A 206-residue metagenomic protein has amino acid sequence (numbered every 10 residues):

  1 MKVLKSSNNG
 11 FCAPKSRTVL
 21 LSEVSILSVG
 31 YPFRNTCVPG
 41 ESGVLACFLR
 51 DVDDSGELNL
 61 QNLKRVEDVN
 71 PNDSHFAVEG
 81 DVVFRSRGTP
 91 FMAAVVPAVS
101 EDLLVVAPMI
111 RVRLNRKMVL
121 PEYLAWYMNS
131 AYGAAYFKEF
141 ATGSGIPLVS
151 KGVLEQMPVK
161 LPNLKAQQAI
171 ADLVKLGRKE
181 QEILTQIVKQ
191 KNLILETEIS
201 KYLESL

Functional and structural regions predicted by a protein language model:
M1-N35, Q156, L161-L206: Non-catalytic DNA-recognition/assembly elements of restriction-modification systems
L20-N35, V52-E79: Sequence-specific dsDNA recognition surfaces
L20-V24, I110-K160: Basic, amphipathic alpha-helical recognition segments used for DNA target recognition
C37-V44, K64, H75-A77, V95-A107: Short, surface-exposed loop/turn microsegments at beta-strand edges and helix-strand junctions
P71-N72, V99, S144: A structural connector/turn signal
V82-F84: Generic structural signal for buried aliphatic residues
S86-W126: A short beta-sheet element
